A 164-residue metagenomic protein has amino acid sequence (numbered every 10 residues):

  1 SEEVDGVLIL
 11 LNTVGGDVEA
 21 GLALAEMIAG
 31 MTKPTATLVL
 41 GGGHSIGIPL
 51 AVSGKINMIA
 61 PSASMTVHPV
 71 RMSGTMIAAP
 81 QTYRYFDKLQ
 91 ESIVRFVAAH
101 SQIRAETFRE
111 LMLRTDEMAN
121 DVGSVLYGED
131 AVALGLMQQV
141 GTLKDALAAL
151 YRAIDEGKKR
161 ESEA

Functional and structural regions predicted by a protein language model:
S1-I48, V52-A164: N-terminal organellar transit peptides
